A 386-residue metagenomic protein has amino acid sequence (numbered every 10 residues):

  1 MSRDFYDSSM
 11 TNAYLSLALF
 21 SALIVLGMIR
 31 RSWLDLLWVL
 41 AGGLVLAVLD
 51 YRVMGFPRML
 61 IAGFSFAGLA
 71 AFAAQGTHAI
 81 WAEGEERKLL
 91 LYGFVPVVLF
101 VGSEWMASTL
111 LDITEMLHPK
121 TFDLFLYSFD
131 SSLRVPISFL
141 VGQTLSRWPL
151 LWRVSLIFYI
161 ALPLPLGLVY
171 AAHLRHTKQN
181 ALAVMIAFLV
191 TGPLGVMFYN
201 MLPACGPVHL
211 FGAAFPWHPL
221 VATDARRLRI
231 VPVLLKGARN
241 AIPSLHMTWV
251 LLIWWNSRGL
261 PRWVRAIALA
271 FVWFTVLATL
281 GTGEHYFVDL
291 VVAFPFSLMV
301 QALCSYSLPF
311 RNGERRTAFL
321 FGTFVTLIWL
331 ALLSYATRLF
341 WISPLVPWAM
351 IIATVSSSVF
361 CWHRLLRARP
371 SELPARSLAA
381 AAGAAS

Functional and structural regions predicted by a protein language model:
G27-G43, K88-F94, N180-F188, W263-A268 (+2 more regions): Membrane-interfacial loop-to-transmembrane alpha-helix junctions, especially the N-terminal start
S32-L69, L90, F94-L166, S371-A385: N-terminal transmembrane-helix/juxtamembrane module of multi-pass inner/ER membrane proteins
A79-E85, L260-A266, L303-T317, H363-E372: Membrane-interface junctions at the ends of membrane-embedded or membrane-associated helices
Y92-V98, G167-A204, L210-F211, R265-V272: Interfacial segments of alpha-helical transmembrane regions
L151-P165, K236-N256, F287, V291: Membrane-interface loop-to-helix entry segments
V169-H173, M247-R265, P295-S307: Membrane-interfacial alpha-helical segments at the cytosolic side of multi-pass membrane proteins
V196-R265: Membrane-interfacial catalytic/cofactor-binding modules of polytopic membrane enzymes
L320-G383: Transmembrane helical bundles and short interhelical boundary loops of multi-pass, membrane-embedded
